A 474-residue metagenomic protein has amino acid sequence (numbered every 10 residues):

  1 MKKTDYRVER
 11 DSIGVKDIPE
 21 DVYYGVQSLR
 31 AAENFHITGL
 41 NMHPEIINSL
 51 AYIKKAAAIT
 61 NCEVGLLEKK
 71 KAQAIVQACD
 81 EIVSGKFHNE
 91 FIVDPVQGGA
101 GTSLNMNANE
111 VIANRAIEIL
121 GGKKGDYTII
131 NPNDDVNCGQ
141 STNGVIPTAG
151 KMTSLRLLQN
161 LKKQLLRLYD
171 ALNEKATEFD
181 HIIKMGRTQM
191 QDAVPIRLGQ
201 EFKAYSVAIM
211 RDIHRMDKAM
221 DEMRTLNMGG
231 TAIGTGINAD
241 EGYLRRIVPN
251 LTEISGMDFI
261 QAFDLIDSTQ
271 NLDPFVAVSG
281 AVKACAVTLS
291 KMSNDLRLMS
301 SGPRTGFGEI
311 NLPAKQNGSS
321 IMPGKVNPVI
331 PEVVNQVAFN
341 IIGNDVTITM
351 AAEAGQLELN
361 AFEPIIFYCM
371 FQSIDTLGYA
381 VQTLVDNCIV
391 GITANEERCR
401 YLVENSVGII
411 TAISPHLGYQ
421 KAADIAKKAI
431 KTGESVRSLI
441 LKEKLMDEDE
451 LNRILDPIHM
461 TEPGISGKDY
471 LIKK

Functional and structural regions predicted by a protein language model:
M1-K474: Conserved, well-structured ligand/cofactor-binding cores
